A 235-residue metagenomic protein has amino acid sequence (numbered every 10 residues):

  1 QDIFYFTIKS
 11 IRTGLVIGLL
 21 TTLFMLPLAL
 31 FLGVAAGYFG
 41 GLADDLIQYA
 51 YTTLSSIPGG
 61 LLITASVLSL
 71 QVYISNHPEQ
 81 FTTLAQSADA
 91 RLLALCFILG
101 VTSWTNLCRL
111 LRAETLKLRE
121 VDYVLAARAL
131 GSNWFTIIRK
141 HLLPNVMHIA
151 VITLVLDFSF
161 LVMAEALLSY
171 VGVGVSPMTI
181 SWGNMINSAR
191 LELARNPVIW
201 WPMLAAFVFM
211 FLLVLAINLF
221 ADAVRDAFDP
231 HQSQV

Functional and structural regions predicted by a protein language model:
Q1-Y5, V173-G174: Short membrane-interfacial helix/loop motifs at transmembrane-helix boundaries
F4-V16, D44-S55, L143, M147 (+2 more regions): Alpha-helical membrane-interface segments at transmembrane helix boundaries
F4-Y38, L213: Transmembrane alpha-helix signature in integral membrane proteins
R12-L28, F135-L167: Transmembrane alpha-helices
F24-A29, G37-Y38, I47-R109, A113-T115 (+2 more regions): Generic hydrophobic transmembrane alpha-helix motif, especially the helices
S66-L70, T83-S87, L156, A164-A205 (+1 more regions): Glycine-rich helix-loop "coupling/hinge" segments at transmembrane-helix boundaries in multipass transporters
Q71-A88, T102, V151, V155-L156 (+1 more regions): C-terminal transmembrane helix and the adjacent membrane-cytosol boundary/short C-terminal tail of inner/organellar
